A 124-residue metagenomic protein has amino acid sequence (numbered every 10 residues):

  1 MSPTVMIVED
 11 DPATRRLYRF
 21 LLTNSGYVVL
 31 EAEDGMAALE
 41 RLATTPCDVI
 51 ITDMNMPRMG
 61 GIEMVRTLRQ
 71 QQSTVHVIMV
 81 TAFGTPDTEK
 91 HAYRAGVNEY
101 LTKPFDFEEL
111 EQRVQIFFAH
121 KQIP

Functional and structural regions predicted by a protein language model:
R16-N24: Charged docking surfaces used in two-component/phosphorelay signaling
G26-E33, R41: Short hydrophobic/Thr-rich beta-strand motif most characteristic of the beta2 strand and flanking loop of CheY-like
D34-A37, G60-E63: Acidic catalytic/metal-coordinating carboxylates
T45-I51: Active-site beta3 strand of CheY-like receiver
M56: Receiver (REC) domain active-site loop signature in two-component systems and cognate sites in sensor histidine kinases
E63, G84-E99: Alpha4 helix (beta4-alpha4-beta5 surface) of REC/receiver domains from two-component response regulators
D87, F105-Q115: C-terminal output helix
